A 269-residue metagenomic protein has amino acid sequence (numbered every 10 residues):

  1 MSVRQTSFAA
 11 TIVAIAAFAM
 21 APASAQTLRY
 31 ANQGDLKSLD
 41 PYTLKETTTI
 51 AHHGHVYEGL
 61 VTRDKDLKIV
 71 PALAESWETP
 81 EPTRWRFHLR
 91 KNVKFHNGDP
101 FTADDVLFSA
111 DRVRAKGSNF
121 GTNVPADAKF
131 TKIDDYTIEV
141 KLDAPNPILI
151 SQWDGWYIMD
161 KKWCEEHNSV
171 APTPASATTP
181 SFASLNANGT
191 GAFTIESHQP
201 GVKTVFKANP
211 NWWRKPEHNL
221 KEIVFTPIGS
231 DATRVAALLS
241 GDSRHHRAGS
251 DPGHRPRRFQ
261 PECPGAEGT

Functional and structural regions predicted by a protein language model:
M20-A25: Sec/Tat signal peptide C-region and signal peptidase I cleavage site
Q26, R255-T269: Ligand-binding "clamshell"
Q26-K37, E75, R84-F87, V106-A110 (+5 more regions): Short, well-ordered beta-strand elements
A31-E81, D111, N188-T190: N-terminal lobe/hinge region of extracytoplasmic solute-binding protein
K68, W156-H218, E222: Gly/Pro-rich hinge or "lid" segments in bacterial periplasmic/extracellular proteins
E75-G117, I133, E139, R234-S240: Aromatic- and charge-enriched surface segment that lines or borders ligand/interaction sites
E78, T122-P172: Surface-exposed binding/hinge segments that line and control ligand-binding clefts or catalytic entry sites
S181, P210-P256: Ligand-site clamp/hinge motif
